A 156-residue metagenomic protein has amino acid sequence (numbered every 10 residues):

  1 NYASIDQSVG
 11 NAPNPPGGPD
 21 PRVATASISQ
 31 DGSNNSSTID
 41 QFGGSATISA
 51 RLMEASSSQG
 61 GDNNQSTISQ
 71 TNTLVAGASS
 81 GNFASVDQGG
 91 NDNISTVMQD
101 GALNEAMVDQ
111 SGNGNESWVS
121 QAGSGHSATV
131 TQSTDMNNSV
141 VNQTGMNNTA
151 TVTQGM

Functional and structural regions predicted by a protein language model:
N1-M156: Low-complexity repeat regions of mature extracellularly deployed or surface/particle-associated proteins
